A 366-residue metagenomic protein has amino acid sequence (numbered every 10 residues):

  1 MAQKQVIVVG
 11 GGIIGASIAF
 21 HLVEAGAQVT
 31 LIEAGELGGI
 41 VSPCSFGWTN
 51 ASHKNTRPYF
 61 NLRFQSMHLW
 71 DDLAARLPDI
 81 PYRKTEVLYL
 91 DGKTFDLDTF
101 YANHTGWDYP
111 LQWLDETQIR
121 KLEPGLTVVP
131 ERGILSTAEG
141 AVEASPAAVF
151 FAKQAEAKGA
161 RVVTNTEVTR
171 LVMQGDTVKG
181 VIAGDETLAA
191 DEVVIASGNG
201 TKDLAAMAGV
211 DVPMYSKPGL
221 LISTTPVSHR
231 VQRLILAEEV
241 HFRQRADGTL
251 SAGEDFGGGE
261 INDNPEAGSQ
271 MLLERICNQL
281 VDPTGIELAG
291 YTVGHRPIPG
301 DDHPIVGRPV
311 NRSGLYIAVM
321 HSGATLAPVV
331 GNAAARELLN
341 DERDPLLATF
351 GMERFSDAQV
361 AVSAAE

Functional and structural regions predicted by a protein language model:
Q5-T30: N-terminal Rossmann-like FAD-binding beta1-loop-alpha1 element of flavoenzymes
I7-V9, L188-G200, G331: Short hydrophobic core segments
I14, L37, G200: Conserved Rossmann-like nucleotide-cofactor binding loop
F20-E24, G47-N50, I80-R83, T177 (+2 more regions): Active-site substrate-recognition segment that forms the wall of the catalytic cavity or substrate channel
V23-P43: Glycine-rich FAD pyrophosphate-binding loop
F46-L122, E239-H241, I261, R275-C277: Dinucleotide-binding Rossmann-like beta1-alpha1 core, especially the glycine-rich loop that anchors the ADP
H68, G92-K158, V163-T164, R170-T177 (+1 more regions): Flavin (FAD/FMN) cofactor-binding and adjacent substrate-gating region of FAD-dependent oxidoreductase domains
A144, T284-E366: C-terminal catalytic lobe of FAD-dependent flavoproteins
